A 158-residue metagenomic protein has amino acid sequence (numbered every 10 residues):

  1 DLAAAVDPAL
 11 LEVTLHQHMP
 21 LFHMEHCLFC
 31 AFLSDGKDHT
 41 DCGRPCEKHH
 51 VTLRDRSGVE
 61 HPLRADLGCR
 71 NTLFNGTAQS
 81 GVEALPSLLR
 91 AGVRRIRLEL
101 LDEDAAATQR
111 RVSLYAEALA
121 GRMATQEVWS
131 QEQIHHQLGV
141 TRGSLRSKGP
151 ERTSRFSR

Functional and structural regions predicted by a protein language model:
D1-R158: Active-site pocket-lining/capping segments in soluble small-molecule metabolic enzymes
